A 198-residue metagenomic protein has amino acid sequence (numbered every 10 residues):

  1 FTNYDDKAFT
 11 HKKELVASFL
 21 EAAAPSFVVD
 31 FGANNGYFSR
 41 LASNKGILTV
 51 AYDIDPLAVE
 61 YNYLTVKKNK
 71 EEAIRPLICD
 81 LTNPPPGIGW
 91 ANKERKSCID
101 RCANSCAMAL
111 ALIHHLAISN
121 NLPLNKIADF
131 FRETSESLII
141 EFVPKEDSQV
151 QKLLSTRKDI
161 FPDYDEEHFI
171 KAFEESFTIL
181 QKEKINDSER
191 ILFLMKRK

Functional and structural regions predicted by a protein language model:
K7-S26: Conserved alpha-helix/loop element of class I SAM-dependent methyltransferases that forms part of the SAM/SAH-binding
A24-N34: Conserved class I S-adenosyl-L-methionine
N35-I47: Conserved SAM-binding loop of SAM-dependent methyltransferases across substrates and taxa, primarily the Class I
L48-D53: Conserved SAM-binding motif I beta-strand of class I
Y63-R101: S-adenosyl-L-methionine
A91, H115-F131: A short, conserved alpha-helix within the catalytic core of class I
A107-M108: A conserved beta-strand element that flanks and buttresses the S-adenosyl-L-methionine
F130-K145: Conserved beta-strand signature within the Rossmann-like core of class I S-adenosyl-L-methionine
